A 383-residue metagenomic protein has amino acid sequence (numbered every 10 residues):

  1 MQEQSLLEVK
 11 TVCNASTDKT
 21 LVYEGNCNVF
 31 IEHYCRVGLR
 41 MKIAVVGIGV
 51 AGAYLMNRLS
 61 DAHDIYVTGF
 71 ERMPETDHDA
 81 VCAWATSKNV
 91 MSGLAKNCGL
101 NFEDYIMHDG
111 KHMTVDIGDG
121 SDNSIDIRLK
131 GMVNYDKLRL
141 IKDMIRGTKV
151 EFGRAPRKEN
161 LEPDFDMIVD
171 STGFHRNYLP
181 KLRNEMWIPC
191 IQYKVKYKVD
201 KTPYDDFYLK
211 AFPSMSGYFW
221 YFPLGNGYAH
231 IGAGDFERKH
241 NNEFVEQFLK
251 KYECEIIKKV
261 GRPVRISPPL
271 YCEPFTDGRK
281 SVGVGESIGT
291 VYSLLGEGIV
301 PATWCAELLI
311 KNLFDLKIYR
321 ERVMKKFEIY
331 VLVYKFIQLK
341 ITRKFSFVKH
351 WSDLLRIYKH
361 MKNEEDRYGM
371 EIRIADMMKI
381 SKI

Functional and structural regions predicted by a protein language model:
M41-G49: Beta1/beta-strand and adjacent pyrophosphate-binding region of the FAD-binding site in flavoprotein oxidoreductases
V46, S60-A80: Glycine-rich FAD pyrophosphate-binding loop
G52-A53: N-terminal Rossmann-fold NAD(P) dinucleotide-binding loop
M73-A95: Conserved N-terminal glycine-rich FAD pyrophosphate-binding loop of Rossmann-like flavoproteins
N89-P180, N184-K194: Conserved N-terminal helical subregion
I145, E237-I318: FAD/FMN-dependent oxidoreductases across multiple families
R146-I256: Predominantly flavin-linked oxidoreductase catalytic cores and closely associated redox partners
K311-I383: C-terminal helical "tail/cap" subdomain of flavin- and related membrane-associated enzymes
